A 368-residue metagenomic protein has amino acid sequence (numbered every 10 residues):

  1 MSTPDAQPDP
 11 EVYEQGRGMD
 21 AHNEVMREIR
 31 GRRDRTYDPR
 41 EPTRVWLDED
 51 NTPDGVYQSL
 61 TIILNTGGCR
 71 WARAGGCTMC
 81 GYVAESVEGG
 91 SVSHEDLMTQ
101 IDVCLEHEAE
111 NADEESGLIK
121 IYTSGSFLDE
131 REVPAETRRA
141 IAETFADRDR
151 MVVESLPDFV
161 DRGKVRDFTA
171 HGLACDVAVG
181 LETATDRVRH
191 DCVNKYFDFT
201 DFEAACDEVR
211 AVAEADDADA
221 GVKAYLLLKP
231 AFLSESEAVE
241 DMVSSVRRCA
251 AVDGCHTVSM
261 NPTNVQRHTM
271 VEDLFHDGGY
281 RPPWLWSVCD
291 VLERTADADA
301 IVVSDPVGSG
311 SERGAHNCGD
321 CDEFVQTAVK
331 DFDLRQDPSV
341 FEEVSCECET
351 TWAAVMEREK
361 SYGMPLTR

Functional and structural regions predicted by a protein language model:
M1-G31, A250-V252, T257-S259, T263-R368: Auxiliary Fe-S-binding modules of radical SAM enzymes
R40-T99: Canonical Radical SAM [4Fe-4S] cluster-binding loop centered on the CxxxCxxC motif and its immediate flanking residues
G81-Q100, C104-V133, T144-V160, A174-F202 (+1 more regions): Core AdoMet radical
S91-H107, V133-I141, F197-A204, A238-V246 (+2 more regions): Well-ordered, non-membrane alpha-helical segments in soluble/globular domains
L105-D113, I141-A146, K164-A174, D207-D219 (+1 more regions): Acidic (Asp/Glu)-rich catalytic clusters
G125-F127, P157-F159, T183-T185, L228-F232 (+2 more regions): Active-site-proximal loop/turn and secondary-structure-junction residues that shape catalytic pockets, frequently
R131-R139, D161-A170, S236: Distinct, well-ordered alpha-helical segments
T200-T269, W286-P306: Conserved C-terminal portion of the radical SAM core fold that forms the substrate/S-adenosylmethionine-binding
